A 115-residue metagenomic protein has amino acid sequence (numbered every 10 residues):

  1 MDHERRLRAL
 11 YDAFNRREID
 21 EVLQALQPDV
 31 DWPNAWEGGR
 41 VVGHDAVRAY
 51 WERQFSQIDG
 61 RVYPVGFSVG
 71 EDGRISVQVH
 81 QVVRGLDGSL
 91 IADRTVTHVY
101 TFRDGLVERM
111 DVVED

Functional and structural regions predicted by a protein language model:
M1-D2, A13, R48-D115: A beta-strand edge to alpha-helix "cap/lid" segment located at domain peripheries
H3, G43: Hydrophobic (often cysteine-bearing) scaffold residues that line and stabilize catalytic clefts of nucleotide/cofactor
R16-D31: Short, well-ordered alpha-helical segments enriched in acidic and aromatic residues
E21, D45-A46: An acidic, carboxylate-rich microenvironment
L26, N34, D111-E114: Short, flexible helix/strand-to-coil boundary loops that buttress conserved ligand/catalytic motifs in alpha/beta
D31-V41, R53-F55: A short gly/proline-enriched turn/hairpin at secondary-structure junctions
